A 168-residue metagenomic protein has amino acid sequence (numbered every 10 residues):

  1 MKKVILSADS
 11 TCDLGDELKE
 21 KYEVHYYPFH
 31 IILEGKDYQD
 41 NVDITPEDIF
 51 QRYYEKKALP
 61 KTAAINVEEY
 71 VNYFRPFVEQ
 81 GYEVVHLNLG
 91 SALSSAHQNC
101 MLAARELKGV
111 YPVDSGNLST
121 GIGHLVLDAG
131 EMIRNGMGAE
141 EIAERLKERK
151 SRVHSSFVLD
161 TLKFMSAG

Functional and structural regions predicted by a protein language model:
K2-L6, Y82: Short active-site oxyanion
K3, T11-K19, H25, H30 (+3 more regions): Mixed-charge interfacial surface used for oligomerization/domain docking and macromolecular partner engagement
I5-N66: N-terminal glycine-rich anion-binding loop in soluble enzyme alpha/beta folds
Y53-Y54, V78, I133, S166: Hydrophobic residues in alpha-helical segments
K56-A58, A64-G90, N99-L102, S151: Glycine-rich phosphate- or other oxyanion-binding loops that anchor nucleotides, phosphorylated ligands
